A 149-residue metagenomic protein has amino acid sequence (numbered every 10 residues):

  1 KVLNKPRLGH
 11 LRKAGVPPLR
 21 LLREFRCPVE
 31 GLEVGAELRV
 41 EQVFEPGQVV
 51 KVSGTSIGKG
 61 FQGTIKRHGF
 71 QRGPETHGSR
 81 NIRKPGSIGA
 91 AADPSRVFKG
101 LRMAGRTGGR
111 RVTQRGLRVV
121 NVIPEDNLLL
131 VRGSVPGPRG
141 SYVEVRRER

Functional and structural regions predicted by a protein language model:
K1-R149: Extended basic (Lys/Arg/His-rich) segments that typically form rRNA-contacting surfaces in ribosomal proteins
